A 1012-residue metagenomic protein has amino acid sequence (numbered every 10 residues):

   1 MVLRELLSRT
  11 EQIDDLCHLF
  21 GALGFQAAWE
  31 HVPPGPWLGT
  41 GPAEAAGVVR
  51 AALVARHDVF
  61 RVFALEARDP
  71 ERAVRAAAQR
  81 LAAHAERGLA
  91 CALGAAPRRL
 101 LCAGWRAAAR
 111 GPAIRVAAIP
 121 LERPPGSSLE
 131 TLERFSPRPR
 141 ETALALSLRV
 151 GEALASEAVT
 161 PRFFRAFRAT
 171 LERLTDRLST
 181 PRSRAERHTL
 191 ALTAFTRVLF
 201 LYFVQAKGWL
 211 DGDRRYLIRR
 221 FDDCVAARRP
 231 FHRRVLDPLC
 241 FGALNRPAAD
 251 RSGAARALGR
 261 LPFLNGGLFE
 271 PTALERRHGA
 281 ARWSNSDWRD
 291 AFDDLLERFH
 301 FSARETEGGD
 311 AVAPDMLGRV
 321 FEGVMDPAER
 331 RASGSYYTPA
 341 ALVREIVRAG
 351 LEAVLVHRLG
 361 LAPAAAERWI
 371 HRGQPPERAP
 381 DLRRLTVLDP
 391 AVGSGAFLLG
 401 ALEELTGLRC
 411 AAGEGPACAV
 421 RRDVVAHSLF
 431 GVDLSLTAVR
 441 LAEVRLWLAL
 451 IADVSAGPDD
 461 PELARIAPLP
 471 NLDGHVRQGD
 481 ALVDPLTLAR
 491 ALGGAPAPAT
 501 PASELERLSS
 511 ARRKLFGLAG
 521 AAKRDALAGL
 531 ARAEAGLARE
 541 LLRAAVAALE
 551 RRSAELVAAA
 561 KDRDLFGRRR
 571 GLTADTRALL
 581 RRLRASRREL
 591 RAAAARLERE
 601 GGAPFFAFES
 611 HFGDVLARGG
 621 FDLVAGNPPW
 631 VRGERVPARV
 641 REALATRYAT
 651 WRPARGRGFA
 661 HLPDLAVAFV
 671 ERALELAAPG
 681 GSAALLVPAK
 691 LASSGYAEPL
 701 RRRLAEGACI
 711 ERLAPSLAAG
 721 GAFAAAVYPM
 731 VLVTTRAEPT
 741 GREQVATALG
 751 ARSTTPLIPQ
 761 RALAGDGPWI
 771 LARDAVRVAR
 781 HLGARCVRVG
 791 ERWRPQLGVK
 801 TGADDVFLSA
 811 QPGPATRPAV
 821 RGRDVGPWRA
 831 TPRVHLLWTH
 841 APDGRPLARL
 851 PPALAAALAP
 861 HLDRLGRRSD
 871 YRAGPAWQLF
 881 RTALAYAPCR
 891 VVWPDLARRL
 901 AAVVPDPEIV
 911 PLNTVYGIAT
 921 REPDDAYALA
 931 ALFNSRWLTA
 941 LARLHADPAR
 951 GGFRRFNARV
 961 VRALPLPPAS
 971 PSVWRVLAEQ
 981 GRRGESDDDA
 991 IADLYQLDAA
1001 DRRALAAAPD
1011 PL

Functional and structural regions predicted by a protein language model:
M1-P36, P42-G47, R75, E86-L89 (+11 more regions): Signature of N6-adenine DNA methyltransferases within the class I
A43-L129, T272-R276, R289, R632 (+6 more regions): Polybasic, glycine- and aromatic-enriched phosphate-binding surface used to engage nucleic acids
P139-Q205, R219, A281-V424, A438 (+7 more regions): Class I S-adenosyl-L-methionine
R182, E186, A364-T386, R422 (+5 more regions): Flexible, glycine/threonine-enriched loop-and-boundary segments that flank and lead into catalytic domains of large
R246-S335, K523, L530-G567: A short N-terminal interaction module
V320, I346, G393, A442 (+3 more regions): Conserved hydrophobic/aromatic pocket- or pore-lining residues that grip, position, or stack substrates in active sites
D389, G431, L685: Conserved SAM-binding loop
D484-F605, A617-L623, R635, R639: Basic, amphipathic N-terminal segments
